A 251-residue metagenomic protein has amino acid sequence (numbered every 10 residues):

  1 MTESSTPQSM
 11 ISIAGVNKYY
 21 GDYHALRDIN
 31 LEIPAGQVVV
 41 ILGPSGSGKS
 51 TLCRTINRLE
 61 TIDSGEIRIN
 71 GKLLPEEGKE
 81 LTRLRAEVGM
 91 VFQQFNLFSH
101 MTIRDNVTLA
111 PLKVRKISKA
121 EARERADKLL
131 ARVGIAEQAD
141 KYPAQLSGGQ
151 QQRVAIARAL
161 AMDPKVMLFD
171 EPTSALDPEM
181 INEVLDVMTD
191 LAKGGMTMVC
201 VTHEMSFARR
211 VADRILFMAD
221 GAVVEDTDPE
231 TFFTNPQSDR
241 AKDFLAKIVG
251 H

Functional and structural regions predicted by a protein language model:
T2-S5: Pre-NBD coupling/linker segments of ABC/ABC-like ATPases
P7-P229: ABC family nucleotide-binding domain
A219, E230-H251: C-terminal boundary and immediately downstream tail of ABC-type ATPase nucleotide-binding domains
